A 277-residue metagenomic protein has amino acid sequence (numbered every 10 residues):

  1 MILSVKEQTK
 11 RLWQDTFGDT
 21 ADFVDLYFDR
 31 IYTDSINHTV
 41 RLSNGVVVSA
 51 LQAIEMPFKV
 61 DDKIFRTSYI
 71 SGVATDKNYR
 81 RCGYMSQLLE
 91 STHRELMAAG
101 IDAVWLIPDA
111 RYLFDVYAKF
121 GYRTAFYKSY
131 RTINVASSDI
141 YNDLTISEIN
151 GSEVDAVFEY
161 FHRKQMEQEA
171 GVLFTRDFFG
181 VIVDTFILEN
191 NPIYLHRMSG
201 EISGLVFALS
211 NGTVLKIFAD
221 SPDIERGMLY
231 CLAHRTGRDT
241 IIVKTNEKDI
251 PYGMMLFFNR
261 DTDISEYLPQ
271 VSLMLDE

Functional and structural regions predicted by a protein language model:
K6, W13-K59, E169-P192: Active-site rim helix/loop that mediates acceptor-substrate recognition in acyltransferases
V46-P57, T67-A74, W105, G200-S210: Conserved beta-strand in the GNAT
I70-R80, G212-I224: A short, internal acetyl-CoA/4′-phosphopantetheine-binding micro-motif in the GNAT/acyltransferase core
Y79-S91, D223-C231: Conserved acetyl-CoA pyrophosphate-binding loop and the N-cap/start of the following alpha-helix in GNAT-like
L89, L96-D109, T236-N246: Conserved GNAT acetyl-CoA-binding A-motif
A118-I140, V214-P222, R226, Y230-E277: Active-site/acyl-donor-binding loops of N-acyltransferases
R123-K216: Amide-forming acyltransferase catalytic core, primarily the GNAT-like/NAT-type and related acyltransferase folds
